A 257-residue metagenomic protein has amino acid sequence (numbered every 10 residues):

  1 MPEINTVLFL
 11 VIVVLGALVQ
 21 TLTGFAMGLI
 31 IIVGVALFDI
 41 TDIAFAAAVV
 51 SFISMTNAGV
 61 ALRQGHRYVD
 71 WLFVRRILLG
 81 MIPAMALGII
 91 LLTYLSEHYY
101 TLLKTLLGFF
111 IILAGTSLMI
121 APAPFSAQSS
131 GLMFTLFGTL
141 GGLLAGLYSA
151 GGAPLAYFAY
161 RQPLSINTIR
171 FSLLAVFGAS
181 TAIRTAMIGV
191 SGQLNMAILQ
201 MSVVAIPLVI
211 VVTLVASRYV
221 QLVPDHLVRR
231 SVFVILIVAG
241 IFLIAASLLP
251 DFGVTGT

Functional and structural regions predicted by a protein language model:
M1-G16, T21, I32-A44, V60-G142 (+1 more regions): Juxtamembrane transmembrane-helix boundary motif
V13, A17, A47-S54, L173-S180 (+1 more regions): Transmembrane helix-bundle signature of multi-pass membrane transporters/permeases
T23-I31, L147-A156: Transmembrane helix boundary and interhelical junction motifs in multipass membrane proteins
I30-I31, G59-H66, P154-A159, R184-L194: Generic transmembrane alpha-helix signature in multi-pass membrane proteins, especially transporters/channels
I40-V50, W71-F73, P163-A175: Membrane-interface alpha-helices at helix entry/exit sites of multi-pass transporters
T56, R76, G80, A84 (+1 more regions): Alpha-helical transmembrane segments of multi-pass membrane proteins
F137-A153, S180: Active-site-proximal catalytic alpha-helix in oxidoreductases
T168-I188, L199-Q200: Hydrophobic alpha-helical transmembrane segments of multi-pass integral membrane proteins, especially transporters
